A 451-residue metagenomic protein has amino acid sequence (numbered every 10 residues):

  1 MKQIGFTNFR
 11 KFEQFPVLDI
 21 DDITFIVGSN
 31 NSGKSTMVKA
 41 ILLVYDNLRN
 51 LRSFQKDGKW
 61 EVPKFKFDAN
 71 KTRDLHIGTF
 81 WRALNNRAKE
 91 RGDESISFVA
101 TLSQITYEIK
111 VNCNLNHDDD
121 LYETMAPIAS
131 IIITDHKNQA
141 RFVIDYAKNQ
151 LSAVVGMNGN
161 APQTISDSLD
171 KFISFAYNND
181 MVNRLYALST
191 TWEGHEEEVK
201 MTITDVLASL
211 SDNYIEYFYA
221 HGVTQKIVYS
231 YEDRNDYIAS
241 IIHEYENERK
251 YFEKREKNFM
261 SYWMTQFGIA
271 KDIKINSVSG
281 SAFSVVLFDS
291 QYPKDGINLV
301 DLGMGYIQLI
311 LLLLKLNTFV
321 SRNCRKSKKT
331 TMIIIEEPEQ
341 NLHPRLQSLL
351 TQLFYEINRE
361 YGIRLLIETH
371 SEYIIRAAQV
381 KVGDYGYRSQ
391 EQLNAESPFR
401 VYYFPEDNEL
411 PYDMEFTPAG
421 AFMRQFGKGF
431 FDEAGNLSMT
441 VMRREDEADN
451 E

Functional and structural regions predicted by a protein language model:
M1-A83, F252-K257, Y262, I269-R443 (+1 more regions): Switch/communication elements of ASCE P-loop NTPase nucleotide-binding domains
M1-N213, Y219, R325, R376 (+2 more regions): P-loop NTPase switch/coupling surface
T106-E108, V228, E409: Residue-level signal for secondary-structure boundary sites
T134-D135, I241-Y251, K428-G429, E433: Short, cationic low-complexity segments
N179, L188, E193-I275: Long, internal scaffold/assembly segments composed of regular secondary structure
V182, Y186-T190, H221-T224, L311 (+2 more regions): Proline-rich low-complexity regions
